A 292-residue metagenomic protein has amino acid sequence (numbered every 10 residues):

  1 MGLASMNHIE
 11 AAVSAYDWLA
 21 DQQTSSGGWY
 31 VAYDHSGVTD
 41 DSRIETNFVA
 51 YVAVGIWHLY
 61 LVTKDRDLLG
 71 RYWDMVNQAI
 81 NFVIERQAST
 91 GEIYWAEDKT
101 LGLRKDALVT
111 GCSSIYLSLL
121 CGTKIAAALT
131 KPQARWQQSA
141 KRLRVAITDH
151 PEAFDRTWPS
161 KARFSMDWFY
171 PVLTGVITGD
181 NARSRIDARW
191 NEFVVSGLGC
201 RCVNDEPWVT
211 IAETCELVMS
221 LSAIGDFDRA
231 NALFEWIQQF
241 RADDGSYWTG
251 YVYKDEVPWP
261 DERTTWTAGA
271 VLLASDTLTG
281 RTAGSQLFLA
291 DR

Functional and structural regions predicted by a protein language model:
M1-I9, Y51-L68, S114-K131, D167-G179 (+2 more regions): Well-ordered alpha-helical scaffold segments within catalytic/enzyme domains
M1-Q87, C112, F234, D261-T279: Aromatic-rich carbohydrate-recognition surfaces in CAZymes
G2-L3, R43, D106, A162 (+3 more regions): Short N-terminal micro-motifs specific to bacterial/archaeal maturation and metal-cluster initiation sites
Q23, G27, I84-Q87, G91 (+4 more regions): Short amphipathic alpha-helical interaction/hinge segments
S26-G28, H35-G37, T90-E92, G197-L198 (+2 more regions): Detector for glycine-centered tight turns/loop "hinges" at secondary-structure junctions
W29, I177-I186, V203-E213, M219-R292: CBM-like carbohydrate-recognition segments
A32-V38, W95-G102, Y251-D255: Short linear capping/connector segments at secondary-structure termini
N47, R71-C121, A126-C215: Extended ligand-binding clefts on enzyme/binding-domain cores
